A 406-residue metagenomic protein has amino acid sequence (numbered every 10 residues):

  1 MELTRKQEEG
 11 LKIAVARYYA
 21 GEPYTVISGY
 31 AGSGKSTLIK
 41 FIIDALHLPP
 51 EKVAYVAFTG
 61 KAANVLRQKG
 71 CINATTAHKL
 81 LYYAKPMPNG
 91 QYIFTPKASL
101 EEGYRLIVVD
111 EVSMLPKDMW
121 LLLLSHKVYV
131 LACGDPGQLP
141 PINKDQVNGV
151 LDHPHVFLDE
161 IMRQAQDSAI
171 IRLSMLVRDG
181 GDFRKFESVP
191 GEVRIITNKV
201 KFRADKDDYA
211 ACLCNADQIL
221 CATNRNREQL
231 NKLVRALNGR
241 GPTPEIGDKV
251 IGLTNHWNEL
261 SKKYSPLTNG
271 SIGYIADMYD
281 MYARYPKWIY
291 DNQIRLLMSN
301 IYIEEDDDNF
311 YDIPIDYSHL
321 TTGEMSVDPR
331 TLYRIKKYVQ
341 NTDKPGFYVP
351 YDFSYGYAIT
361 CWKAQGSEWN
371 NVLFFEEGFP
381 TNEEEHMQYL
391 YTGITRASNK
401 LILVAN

Functional and structural regions predicted by a protein language model:
M1-N406: Conserved ATP-binding/catalytic motifs of P-loop helicase motor domains
